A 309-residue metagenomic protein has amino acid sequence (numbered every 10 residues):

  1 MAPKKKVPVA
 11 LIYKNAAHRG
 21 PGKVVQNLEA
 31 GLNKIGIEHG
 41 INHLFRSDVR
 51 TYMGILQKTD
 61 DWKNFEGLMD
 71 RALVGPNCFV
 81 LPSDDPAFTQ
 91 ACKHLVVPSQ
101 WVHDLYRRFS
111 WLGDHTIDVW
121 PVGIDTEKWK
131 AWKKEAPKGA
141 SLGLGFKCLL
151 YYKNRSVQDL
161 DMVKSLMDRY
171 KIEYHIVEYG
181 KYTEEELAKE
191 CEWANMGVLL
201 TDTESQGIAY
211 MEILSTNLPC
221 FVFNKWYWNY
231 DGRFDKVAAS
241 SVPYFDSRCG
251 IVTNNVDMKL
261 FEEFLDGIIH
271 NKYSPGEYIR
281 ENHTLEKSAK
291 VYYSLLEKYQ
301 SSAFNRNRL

Functional and structural regions predicted by a protein language model:
M1-D61, K290-L295, A303-L309: N-terminal pre-catalytic "stem/leader" segment of glycosyltransferase-like enzymes
K23-V24, I124-L187: Conserved catalytic-core segment of nucleotide-activated headgroup transferases in glycan assembly
Q26-Y106: Extended catalytic core of nucleotide-activated donor transferases of GT-like folds
K93-D104, G113-A131: Donor nucleotide-sugar binding/catalytic pocket of nucleotide-sugar-dependent glycosyltransferases
D202: Aromatic "clamp/platform" in nucleotide-sugar-dependent glycosyltransferases that forms part of the donor/acceptor
P219-N224, W228-N229: Short hydrophobic beta-strand element within catalytic cores of glycosyltransferases and related nucleotide-activated
N229-F264: Change "using UDP/GDP/dTDP sugars" to "using nucleotide sugars
V252-R308: A charged, aromatic-enriched C-terminal amphipathic alpha-helix characteristic of glycosyltransferases across folds
